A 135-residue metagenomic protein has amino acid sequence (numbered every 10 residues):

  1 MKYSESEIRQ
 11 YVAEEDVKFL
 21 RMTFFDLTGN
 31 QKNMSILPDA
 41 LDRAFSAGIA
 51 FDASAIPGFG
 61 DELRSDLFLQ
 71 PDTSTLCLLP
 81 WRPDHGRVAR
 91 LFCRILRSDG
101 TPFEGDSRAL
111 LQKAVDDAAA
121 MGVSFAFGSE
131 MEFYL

Functional and structural regions predicted by a protein language model:
M1-L135: ATP/Mg2+-dependent ligation/transfer catalytic cores
